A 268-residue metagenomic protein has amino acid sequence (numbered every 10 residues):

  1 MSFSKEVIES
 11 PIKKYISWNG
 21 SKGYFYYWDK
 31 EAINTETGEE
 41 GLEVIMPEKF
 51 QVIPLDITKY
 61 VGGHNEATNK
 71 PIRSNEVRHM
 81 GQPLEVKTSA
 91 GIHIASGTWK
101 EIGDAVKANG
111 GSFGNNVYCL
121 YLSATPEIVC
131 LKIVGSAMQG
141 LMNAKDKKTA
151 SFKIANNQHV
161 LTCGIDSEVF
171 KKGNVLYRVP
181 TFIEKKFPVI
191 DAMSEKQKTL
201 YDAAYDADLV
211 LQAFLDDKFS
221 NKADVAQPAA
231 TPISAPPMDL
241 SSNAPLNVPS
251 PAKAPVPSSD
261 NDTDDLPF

Functional and structural regions predicted by a protein language model:
M1-K22, E195-F268: Glycine- and charge-rich intrinsically disordered segments
M1-P126, K172-V175, L266-P267: OB-fold ssDNA-binding interfaces and closely related basic DNA-contact patches used across DNA replication/repair
K30, T35, I57, N116-V117 (+6 more regions): Short linear motifs in intrinsically disordered/low-complexity regions
K59, T88, A124-P126, G135-M138 (+5 more regions): Generic low-complexity, intrinsically disordered sequence content enriched in small uncharged/hydrophobic residues
F113-F187: Extended serine/threonine-enriched, polar tracts that run as long, contiguous segments within proteins
S151-K153, V160-A226, T231: Terminal interaction module
